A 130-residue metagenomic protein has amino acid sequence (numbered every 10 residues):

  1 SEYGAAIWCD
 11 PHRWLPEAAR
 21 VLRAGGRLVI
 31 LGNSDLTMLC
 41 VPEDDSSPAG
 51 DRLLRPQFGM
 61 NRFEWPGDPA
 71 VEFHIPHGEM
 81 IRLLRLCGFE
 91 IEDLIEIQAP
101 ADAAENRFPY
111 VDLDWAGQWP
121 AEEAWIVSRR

Functional and structural regions predicted by a protein language model:
S1-R13: A short SAM/SAH-binding and catalytic strip from SAM-dependent methyltransferases
D10-P11, L39-V41, A103: Short glycine-/acidic-enriched loop or helix-start segments at secondary-structure transitions that form or flank
H12-R27: A short glycine-rich, Lys/Arg-flanked "PGG" loop and its adjoining helix->strand segment in the class I
R27-R62: Conserved class I S-adenosyl-L-methionine
W65-D68, I97-G117: Class I S-adenosyl-L-methionine
A70-L94: Short alpha-helix
C87-E90, R107-R130: Core SAM-dependent methyltransferase catalytic element
